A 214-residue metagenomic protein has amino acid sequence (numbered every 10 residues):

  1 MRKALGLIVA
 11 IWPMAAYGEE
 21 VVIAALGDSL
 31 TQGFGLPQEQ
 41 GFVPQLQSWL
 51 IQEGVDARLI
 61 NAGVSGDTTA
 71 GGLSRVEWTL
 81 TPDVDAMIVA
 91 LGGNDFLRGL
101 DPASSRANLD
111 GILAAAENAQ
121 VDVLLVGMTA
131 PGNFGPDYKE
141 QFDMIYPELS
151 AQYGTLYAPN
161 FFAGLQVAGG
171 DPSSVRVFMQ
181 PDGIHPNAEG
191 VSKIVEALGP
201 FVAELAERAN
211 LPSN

Functional and structural regions predicted by a protein language model:
R2-A10: Sec-dependent signal peptide recognition, specifically the positively charged N-region followed immediately by
V9, L46, I194-L198: Hydrophobic residues on the short alpha-helix immediately C-terminal to a glycine-rich phosphate/catalytic loop
P13-A15: N-terminal signal peptide c-region/cleavage motif recognized by signal peptidases
Y17-S65, R75-V84: Serine-esterase "nucleophile elbow" of acetyl-processing enzymes
V55, G71-N214: Alpha-helical cap/lid subdomain in secreted, periplasmic, or secretory-pathway luminal O-acyl-processing enzymes
G66-A70: Acidic-and-aromatic substrate-binding clefts and catalytic sites of carbohydrate-active enzymes
